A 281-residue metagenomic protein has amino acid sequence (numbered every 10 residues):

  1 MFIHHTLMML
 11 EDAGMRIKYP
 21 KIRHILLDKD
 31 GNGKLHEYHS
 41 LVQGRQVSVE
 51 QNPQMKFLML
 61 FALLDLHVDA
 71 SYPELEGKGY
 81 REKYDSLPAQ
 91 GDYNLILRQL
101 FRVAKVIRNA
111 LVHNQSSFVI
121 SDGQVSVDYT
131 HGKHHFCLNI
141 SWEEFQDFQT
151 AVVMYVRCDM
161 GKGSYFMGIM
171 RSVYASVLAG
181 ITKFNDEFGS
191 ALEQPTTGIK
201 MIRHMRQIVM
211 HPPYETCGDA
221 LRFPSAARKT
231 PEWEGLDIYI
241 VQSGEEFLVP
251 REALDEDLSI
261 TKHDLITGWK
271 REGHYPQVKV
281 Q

Functional and structural regions predicted by a protein language model:
M1-P88, Y93-V106, H113, S117-S126 (+1 more regions): Amphipathic alpha-helical interface elements
